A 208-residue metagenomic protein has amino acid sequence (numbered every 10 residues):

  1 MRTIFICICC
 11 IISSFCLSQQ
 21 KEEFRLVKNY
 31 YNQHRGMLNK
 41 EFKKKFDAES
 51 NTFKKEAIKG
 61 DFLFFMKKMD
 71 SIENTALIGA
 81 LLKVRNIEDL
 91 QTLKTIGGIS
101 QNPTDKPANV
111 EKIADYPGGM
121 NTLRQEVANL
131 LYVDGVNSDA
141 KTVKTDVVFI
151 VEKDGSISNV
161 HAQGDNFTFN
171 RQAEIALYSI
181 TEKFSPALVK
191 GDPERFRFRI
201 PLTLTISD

Functional and structural regions predicted by a protein language model:
M1, S14, K190: Single, functionally critical "micro-switch" positions that shape active/binding sites and transmembrane helices
M1-F5, Q19: Positively charged n-region of N-terminal signal peptides that target proteins for export
I6-C7, N166: Generic alpha-helix initiation/capping and coil-helix boundary signal
C9-S18: Hydrophobic h-region of N-terminal signal peptides that target proteins for export in Gram-negative bacteria
Q19-D208: Charge-biased low-complexity segments
